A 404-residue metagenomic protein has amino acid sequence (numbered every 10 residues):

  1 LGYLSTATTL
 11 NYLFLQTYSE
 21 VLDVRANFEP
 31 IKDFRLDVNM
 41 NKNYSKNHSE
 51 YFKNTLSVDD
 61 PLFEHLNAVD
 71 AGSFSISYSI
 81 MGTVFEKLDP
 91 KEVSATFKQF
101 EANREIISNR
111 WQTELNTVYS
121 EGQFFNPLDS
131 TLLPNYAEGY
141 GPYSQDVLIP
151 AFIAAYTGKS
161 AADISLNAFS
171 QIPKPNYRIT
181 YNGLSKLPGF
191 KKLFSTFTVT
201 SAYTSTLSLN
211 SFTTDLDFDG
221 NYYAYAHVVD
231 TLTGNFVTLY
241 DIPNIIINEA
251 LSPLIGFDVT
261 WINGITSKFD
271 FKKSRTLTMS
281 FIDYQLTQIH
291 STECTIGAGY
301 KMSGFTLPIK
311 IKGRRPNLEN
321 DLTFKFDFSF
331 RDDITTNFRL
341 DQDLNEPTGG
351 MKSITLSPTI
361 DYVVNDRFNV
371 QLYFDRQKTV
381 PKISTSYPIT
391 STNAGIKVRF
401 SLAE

Functional and structural regions predicted by a protein language model:
L1-E404: Exposed, low-structure sequence patches enriched in small/polar residues
